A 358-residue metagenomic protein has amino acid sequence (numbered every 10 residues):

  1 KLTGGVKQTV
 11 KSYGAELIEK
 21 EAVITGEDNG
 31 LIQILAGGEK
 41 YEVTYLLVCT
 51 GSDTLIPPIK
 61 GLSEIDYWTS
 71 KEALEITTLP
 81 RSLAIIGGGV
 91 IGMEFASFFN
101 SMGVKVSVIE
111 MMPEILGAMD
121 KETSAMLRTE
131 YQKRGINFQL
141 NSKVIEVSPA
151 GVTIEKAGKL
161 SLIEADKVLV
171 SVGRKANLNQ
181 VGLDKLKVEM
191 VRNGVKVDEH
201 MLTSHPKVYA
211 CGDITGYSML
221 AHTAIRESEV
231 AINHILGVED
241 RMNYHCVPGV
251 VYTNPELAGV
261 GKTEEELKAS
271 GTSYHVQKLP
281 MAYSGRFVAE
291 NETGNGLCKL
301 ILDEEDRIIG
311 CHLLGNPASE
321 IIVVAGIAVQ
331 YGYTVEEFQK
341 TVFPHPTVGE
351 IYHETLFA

Functional and structural regions predicted by a protein language model:
K1-T3, K7, S12, L74-E75 (+5 more regions): Rossmann-like dinucleotide-binding cores of NAD(P)H-dependent redox enzymes
E16-E19, V23-L35, M102-E199, A269 (+1 more regions): A Rossmann-like FAD-binding core segment of flavoenzymes
L17-E19, T25-D28, A36-D66: Glycine/serine-rich phosphate-binding loop and adjoining beta1-alpha1 elements at the start of nucleotide-handling
A22, K40-G51, I85-I86, V106 (+4 more regions): Short hydrophobic core segments
T50-V104, I109, N137-F138, D184-S204: Glycine-rich dinucleotide-binding loop and its adjacent helix/turn
T54, K187, N193-K207, E264 (+2 more regions): FAD-binding beta-loop-beta segment adjacent to the flavin cofactor pocket
S63-P80, L162-L236: FAD-site-proximal beta/loop scaffold in flavoenzymes
L236, T253-T263, K268-A358: Flexible, glycine-rich terminal cap/loop adjacent to redox cofactors in electron-transfer oxidoreductases
